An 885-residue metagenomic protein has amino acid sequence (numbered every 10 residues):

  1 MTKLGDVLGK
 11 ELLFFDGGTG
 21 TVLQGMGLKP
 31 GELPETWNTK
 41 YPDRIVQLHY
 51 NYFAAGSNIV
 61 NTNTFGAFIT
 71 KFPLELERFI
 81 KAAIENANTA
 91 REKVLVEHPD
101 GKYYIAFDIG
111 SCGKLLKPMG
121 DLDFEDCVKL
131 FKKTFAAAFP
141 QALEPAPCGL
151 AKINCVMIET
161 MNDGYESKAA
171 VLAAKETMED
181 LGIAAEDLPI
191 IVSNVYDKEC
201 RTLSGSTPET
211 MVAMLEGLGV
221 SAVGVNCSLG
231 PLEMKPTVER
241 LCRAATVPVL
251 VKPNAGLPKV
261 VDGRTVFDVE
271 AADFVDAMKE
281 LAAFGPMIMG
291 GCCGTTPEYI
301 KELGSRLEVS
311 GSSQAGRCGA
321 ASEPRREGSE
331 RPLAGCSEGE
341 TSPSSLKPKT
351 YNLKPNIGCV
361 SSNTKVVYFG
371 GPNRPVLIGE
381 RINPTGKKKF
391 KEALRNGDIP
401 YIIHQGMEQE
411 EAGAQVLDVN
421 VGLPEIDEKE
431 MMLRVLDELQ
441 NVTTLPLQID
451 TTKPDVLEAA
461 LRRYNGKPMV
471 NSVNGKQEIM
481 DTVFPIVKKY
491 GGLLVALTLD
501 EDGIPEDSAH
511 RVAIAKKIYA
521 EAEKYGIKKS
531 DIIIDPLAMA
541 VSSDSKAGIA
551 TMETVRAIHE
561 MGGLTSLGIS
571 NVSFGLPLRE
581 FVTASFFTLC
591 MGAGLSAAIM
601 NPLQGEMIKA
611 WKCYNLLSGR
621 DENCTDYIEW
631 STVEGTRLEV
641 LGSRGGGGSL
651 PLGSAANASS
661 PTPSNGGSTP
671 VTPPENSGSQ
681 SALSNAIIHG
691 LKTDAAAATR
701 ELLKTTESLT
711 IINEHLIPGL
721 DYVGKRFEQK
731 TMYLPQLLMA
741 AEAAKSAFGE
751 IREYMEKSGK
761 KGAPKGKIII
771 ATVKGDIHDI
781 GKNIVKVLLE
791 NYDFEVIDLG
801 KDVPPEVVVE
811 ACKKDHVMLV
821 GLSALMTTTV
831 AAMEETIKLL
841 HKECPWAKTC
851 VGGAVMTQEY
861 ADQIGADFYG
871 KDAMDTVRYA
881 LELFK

Functional and structural regions predicted by a protein language model:
M1-G311, G328, G335, K349-I533 (+1 more regions): Domain-level signal for soluble alpha/beta catalytic cores
L150, S312-S313, C318-S342: Intrinsically disordered, low-complexity repeat tracts
